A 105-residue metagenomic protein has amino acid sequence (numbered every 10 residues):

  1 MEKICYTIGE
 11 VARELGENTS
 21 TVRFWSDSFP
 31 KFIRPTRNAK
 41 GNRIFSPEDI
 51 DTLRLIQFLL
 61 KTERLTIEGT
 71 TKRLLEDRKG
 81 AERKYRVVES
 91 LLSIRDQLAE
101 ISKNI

Functional and structural regions predicted by a protein language model:
M1-G69: Basic helix-turn-helix/winged-helix DNA-binding cores and closely related short helical interaction motifs
P47-I105: Arg/Lys-rich, alpha-helical DNA-contact motif
